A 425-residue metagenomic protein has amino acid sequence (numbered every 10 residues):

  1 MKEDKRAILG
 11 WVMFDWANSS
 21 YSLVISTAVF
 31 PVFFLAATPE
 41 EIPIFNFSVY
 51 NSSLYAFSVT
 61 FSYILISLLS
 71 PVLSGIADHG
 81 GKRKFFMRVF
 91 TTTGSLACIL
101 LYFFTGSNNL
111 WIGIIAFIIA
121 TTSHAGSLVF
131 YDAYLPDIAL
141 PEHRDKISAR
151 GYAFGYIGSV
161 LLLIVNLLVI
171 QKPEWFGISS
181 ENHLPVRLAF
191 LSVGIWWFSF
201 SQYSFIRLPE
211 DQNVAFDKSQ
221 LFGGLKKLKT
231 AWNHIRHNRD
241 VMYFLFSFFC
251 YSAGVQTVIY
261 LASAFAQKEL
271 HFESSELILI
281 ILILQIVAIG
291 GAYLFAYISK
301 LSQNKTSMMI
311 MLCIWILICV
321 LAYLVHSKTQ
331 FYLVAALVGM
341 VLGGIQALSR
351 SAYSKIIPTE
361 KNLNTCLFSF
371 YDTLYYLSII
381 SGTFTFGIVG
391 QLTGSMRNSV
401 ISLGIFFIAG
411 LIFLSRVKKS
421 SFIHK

Functional and structural regions predicted by a protein language model:
M1-L9, P209-F246: Juxtamembrane intracellular "pre-TM" segments in multi-pass secondary transporters
G10-I25, V59-S74, K84-G94, I112-P173 (+6 more regions): Substrate-agnostic recognition of the 12-TM MFS/MFS-like secondary transporter fold
V24-S52, Y260-I280: Short amphipathic helix-loop junctions that connect adjacent transmembrane helices in Major Facilitator Superfamily/SLC
F45-V49, I170-I195, I388-F407: A membrane-interface helix-boundary motif in multi-pass transporters
L68-K82, G290-N304, G390-Q391: Helix-to-loop junctions at the C-terminal end of transmembrane segments in multipass secondary transporters
F85-L100, T306-L321: Structural signature of the two symmetry-related core transmembrane helices
Y102-A116, Y323-A335: Helix-loop junctions at membrane interfaces in 12-TM secondary transporters
F103, W196-R207, I345, S381 (+1 more regions): Multi-pass alpha-helical transporter architecture, strongest for 12-TM Major Facilitator/SLC carriers used
